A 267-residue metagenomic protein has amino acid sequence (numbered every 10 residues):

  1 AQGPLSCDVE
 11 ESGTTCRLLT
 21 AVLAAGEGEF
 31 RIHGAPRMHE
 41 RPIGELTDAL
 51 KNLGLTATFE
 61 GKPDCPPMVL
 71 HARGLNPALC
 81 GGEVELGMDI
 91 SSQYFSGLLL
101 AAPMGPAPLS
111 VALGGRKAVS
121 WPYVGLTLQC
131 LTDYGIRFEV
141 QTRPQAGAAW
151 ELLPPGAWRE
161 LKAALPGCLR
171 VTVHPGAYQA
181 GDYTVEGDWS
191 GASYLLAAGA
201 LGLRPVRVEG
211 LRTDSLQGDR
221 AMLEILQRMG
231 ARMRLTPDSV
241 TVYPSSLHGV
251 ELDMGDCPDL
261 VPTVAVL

Functional and structural regions predicted by a protein language model:
A1-L267: Structural preference for solvent-exposed beta-strand-turn elements and adjacent flexible terminal/loop segments within
